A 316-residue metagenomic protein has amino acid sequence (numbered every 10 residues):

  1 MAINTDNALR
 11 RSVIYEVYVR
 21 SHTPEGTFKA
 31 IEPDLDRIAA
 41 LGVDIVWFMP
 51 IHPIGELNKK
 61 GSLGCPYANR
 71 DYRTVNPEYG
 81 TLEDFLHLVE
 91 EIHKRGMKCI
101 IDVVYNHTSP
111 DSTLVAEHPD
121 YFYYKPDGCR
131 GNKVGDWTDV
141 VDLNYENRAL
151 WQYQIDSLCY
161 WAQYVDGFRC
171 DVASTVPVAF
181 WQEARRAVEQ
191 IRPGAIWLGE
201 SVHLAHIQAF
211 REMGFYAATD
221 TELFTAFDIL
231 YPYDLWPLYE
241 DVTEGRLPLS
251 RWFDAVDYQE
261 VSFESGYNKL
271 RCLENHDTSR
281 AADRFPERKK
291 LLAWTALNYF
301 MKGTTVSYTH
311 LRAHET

Functional and structural regions predicted by a protein language model:
A2-V13, V19-D44, P50-A162, E183-R192 (+1 more regions): Substrate-binding/active-site clefts of carbohydrate-active enzymes
V13-Y15, V46, C99-I101, F168 (+3 more regions): Hydrophobic faces of well-ordered beta-strands that scaffold small-molecule active sites in alpha/beta enzyme cores
V43, V165-G167, G303-T304: A structural motif
Q154-V176: Active-site groove signature of glycoside hydrolases
D171-E264, K269, L297, E315: Active-site-proximal helices and loops of the catalytic beta/alpha 8
R192, G266, N275, K302-G303 (+1 more regions): Catalytic cores of glycan-processing enzymes that make or break glycosidic bonds
S265-F285: Active-site clefts of carbohydrate-active enzymes
T309, A313-T316: Conserved small/polar residues in nucleotide/adenosyl-binding loops
